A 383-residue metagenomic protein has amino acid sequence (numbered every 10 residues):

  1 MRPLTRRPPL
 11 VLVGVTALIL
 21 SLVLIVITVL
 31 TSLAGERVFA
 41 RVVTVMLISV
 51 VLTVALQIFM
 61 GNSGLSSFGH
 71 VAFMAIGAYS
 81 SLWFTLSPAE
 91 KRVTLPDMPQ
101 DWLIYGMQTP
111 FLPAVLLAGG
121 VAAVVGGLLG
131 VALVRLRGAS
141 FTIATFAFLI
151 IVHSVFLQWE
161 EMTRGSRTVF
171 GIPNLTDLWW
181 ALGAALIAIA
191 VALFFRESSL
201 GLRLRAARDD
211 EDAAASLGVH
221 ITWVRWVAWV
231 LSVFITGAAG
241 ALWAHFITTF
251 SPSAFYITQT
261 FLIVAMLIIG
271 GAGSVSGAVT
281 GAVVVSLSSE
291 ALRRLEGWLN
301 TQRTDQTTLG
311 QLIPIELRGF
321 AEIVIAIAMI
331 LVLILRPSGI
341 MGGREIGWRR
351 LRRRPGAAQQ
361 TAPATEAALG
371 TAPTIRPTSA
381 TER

Functional and structural regions predicted by a protein language model:
M1-R383: Transmembrane alpha-helices and adjacent helix-loop boundaries
